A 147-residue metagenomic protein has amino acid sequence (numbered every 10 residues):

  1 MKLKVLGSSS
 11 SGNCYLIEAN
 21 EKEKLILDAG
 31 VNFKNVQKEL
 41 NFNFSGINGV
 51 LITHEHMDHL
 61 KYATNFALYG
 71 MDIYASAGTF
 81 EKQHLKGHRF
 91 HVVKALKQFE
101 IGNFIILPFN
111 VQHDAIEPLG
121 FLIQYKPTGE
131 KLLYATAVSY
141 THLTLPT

Functional and structural regions predicted by a protein language model:
M1-L40, L119-A137: Conserved beta-strand hairpin/beta-sheet module of binuclear metal-dependent hydrolase folds, prominently
S11, N32, H56, T79 (+1 more regions): A generic "binding-loop/recognition-motif" signal
N32-A75: Active-site metal-binding motif and surrounding structural segment of the metallo-beta-lactamase
A63-A67, F80, L143: Short amphipathic alpha-helical segments and helix-helix/interface helices
A75-G129: Metallo-beta-lactamase
H113, V138-Y140: Short, catalytically relevant binding-site loops at active-site mouths
T141-T147: Conserved small/polar residues in nucleotide/adenosyl-binding loops
